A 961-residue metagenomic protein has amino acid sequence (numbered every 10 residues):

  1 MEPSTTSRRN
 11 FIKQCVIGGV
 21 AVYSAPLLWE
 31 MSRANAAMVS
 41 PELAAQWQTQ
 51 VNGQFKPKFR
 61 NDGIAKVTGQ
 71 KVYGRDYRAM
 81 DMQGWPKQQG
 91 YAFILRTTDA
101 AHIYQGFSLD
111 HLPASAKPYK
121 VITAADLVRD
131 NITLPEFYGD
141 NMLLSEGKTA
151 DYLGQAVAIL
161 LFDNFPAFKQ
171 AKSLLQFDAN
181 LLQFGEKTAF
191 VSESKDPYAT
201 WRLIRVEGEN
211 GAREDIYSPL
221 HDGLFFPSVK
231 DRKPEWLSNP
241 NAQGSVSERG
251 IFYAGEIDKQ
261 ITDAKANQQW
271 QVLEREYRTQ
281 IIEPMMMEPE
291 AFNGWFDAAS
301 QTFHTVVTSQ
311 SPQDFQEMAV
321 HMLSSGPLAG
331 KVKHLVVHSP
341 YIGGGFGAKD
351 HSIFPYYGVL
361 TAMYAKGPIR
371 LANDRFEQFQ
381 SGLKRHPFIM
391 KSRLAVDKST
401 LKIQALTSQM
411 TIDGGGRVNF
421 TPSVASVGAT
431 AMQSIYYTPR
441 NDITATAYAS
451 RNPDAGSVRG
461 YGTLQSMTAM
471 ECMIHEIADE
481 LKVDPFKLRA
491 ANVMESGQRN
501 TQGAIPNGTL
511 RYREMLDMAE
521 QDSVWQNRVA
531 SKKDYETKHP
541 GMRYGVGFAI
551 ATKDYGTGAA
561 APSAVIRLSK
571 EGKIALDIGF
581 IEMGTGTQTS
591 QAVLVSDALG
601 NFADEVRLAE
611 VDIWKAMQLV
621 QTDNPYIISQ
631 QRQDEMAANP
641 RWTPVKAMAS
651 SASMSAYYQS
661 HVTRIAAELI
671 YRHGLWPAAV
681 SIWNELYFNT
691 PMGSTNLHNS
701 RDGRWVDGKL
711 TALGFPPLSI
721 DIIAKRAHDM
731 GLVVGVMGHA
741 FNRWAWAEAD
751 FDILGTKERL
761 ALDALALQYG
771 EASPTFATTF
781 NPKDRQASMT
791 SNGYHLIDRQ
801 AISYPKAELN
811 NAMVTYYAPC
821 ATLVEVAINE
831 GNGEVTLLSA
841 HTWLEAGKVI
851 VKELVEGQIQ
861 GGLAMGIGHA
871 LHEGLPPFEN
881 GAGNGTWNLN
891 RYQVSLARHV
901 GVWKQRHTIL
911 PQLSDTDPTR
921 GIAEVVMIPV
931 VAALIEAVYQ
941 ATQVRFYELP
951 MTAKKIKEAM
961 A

Functional and structural regions predicted by a protein language model:
M1-T6, N10, S32-A34: N-terminal secretory signal peptides
N10-M31: N-terminal export signals
S32-G223, P227-S228: Flexible, low-hydrophobicity surface segments
A125, G326-K333, Y364-P368, A425-R459 (+4 more regions): C-terminal catalytic domains of large/alpha subunits in multi-subunit enzymes
I132-E136, A171-L174, Q316-M318, F346-S352 (+10 more regions): Short acidic, glycine/serine/threonine-rich loops at helix termini
E209-S324, V493-E571, E808, T822 (+1 more regions): Helix-loop-helix junctions that connect adjacent transmembrane helices in secondary transporters/permeases, recognized
P327, G343-K366, R370-A372, Q380 (+1 more regions): Thiamine diphosphate
G367-I412, H661-Y687: Phosphate/diphosphate-binding loops
